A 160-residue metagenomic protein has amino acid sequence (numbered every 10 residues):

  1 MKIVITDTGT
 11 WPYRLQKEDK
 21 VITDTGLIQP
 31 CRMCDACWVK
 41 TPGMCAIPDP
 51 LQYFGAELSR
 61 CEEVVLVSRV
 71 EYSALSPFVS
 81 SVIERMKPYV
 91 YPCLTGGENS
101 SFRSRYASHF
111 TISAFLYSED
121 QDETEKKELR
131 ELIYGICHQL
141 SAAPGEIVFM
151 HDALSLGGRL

Functional and structural regions predicted by a protein language model:
M1-Y91, H138, F149, S155-G158: N-terminal beta1-alpha1-beta2 submodule of the flavodoxin-like/Rossmannoid cofactor-binding fold
K2-V4, I112-A114, I133: Generic structural hydrophobic/aromatic packing signal, biased to beta-strands
P50-Y53, E98-F102: A generic local structural motif
M86-S101, S141-I147: Short, acidic/small-residue loops that bind anionic groups at enzyme active sites
F102-T111: Short, conserved loop/helix-junction motifs that constitute active-site signature segments in enzyme catalytic cores
F110-Q121: Phosphate-binding/catalytic loops
Q121-L160: Glycine-rich phosphate/pyrophosphate-binding loop and the adjoining helix
